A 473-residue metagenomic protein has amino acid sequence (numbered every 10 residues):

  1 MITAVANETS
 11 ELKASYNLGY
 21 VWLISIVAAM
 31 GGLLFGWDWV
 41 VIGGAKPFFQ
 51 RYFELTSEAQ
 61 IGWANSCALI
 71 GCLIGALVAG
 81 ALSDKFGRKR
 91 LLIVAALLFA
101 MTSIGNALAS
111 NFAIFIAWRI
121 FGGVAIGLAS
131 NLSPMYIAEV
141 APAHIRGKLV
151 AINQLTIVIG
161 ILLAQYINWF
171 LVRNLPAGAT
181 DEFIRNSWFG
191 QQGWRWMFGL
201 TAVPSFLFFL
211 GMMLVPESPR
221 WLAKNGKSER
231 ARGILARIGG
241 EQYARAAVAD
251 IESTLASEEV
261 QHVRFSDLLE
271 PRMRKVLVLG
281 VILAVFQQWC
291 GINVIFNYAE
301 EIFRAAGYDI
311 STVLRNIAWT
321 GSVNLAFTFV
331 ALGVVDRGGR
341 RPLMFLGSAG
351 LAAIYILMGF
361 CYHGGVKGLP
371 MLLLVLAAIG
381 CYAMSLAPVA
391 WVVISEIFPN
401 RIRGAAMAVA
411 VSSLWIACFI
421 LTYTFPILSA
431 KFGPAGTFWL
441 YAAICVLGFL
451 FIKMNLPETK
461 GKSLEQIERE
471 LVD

Functional and structural regions predicted by a protein language model:
I2-R230, A236, S257-D473: Alpha-helical transmembrane bundle of multi-pass membrane proteins
L235-G239, I251-E252: Extended, hydrophobic alpha-helical segments
E241-A246, R469-D473: Short arginine-rich
A244-A256: Short, well-structured alpha-helical segments
